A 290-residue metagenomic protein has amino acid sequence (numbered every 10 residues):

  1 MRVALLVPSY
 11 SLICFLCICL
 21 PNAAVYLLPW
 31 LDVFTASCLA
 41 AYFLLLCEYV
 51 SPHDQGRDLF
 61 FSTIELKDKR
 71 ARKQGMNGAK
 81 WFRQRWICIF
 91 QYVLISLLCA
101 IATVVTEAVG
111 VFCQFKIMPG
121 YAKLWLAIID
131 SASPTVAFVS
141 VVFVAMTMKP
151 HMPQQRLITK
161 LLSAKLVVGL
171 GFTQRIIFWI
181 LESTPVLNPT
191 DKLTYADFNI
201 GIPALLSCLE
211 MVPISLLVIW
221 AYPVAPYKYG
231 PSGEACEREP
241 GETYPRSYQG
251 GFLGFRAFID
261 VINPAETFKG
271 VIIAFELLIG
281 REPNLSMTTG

Functional and structural regions predicted by a protein language model:
M1-L6, A24-A36, R83-Y92, M118-T135 (+2 more regions): Transmembrane alpha-helices of multi-pass eukaryotic membrane proteins
R2-L20: A generic, lipid-embedded transmembrane alpha helix
S9-I13, F34-L44, I95-A102, T106 (+4 more regions): Membrane-embedded alpha-helical transmembrane segments of multi-pass integral membrane proteins
C14-F34, I101-I128, V144-K160, I176-I202: Membrane-lumen (extracellular) interface motif
A23-Y26, Y42-T63, I180-V186, Y222 (+1 more regions): Juxtamembrane interfacial secondary-structure elements that flank transmembrane helices in multi-pass membrane proteins
Q55-T147, M152: Generic multipass alpha-helical transmembrane bundles of integral membrane proteins
Q154-T243: Membrane-proximal bilayer-interacting regions
N199-I202, L206, V212-P213, W220-G290: Cytosolic, intrinsically disordered low-complexity tails and loops of eukaryotic multi-pass membrane proteins
